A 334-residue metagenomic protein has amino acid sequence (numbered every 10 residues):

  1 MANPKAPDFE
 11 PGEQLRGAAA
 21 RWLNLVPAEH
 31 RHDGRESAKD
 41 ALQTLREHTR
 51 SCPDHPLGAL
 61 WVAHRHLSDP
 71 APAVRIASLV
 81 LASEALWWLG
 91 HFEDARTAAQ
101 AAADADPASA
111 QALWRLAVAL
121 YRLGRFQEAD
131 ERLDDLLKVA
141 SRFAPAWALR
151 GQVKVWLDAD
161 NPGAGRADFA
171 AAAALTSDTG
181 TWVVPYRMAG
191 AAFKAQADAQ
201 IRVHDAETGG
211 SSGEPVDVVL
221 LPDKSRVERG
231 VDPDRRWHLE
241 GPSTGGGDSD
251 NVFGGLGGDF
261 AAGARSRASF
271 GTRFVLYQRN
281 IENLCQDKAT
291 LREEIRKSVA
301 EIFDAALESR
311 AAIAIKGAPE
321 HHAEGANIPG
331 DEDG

Functional and structural regions predicted by a protein language model:
H48, H66, A101-A102, D135-L136 (+1 more regions): Canonical positions in the second alpha-helix
L81, R115, L149, P185-M188: Canonical tetratricopeptide repeat
W88, R122-L123, W156-D158: Register position in tetratricopeptide repeats
D248-R296, S309, I313-A323: Active-site scaffold of zinc-dependent metalloenzymes
